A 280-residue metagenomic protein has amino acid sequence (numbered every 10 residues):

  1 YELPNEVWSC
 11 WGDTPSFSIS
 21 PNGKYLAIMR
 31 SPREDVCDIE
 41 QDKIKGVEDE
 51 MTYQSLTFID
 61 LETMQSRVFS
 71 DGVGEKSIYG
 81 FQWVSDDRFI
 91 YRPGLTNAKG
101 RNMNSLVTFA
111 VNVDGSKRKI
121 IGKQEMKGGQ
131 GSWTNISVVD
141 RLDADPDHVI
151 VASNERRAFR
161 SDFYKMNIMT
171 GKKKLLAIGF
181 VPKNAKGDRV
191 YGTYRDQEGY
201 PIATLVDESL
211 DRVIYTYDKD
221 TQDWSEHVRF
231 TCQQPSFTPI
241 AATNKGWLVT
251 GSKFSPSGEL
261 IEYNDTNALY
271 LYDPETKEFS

Functional and structural regions predicted by a protein language model:
Y1-S280: Beta-propeller folds
